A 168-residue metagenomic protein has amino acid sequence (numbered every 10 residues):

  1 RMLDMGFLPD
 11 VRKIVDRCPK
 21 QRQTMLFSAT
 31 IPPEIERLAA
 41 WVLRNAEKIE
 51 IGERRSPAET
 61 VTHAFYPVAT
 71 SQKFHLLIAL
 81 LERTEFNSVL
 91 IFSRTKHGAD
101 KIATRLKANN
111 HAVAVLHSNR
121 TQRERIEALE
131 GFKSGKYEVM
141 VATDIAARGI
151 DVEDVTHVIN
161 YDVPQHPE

Functional and structural regions predicted by a protein language model:
R1-E168: Conserved helicase RecA-like core
